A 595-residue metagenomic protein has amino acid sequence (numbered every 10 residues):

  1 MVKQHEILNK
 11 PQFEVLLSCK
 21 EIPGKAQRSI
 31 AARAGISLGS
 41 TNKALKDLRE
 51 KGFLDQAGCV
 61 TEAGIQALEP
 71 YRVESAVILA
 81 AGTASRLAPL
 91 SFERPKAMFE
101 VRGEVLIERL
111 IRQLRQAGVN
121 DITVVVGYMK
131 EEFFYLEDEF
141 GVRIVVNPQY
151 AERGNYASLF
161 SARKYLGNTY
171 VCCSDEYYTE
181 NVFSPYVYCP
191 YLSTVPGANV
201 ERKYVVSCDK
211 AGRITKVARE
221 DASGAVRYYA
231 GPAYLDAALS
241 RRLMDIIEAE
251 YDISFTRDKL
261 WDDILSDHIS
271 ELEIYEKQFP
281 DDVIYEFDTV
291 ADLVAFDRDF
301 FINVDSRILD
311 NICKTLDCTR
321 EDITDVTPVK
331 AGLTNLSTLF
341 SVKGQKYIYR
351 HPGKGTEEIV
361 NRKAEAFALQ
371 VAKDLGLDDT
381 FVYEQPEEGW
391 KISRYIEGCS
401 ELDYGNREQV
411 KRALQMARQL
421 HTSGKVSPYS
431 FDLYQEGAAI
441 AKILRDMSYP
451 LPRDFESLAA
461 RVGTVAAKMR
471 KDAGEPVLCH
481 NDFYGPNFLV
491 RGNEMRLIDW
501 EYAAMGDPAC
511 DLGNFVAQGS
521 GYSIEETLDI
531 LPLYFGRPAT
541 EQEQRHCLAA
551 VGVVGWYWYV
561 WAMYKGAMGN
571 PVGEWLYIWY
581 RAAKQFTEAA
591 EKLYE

Functional and structural regions predicted by a protein language model:
I7-L8, K20-P23, T41, I65-A76 (+1 more regions): Conserved alpha/beta core of the MobA/IspD/sugar-nucleotide pyrophosphorylase nucleotidyltransferase superfamily
E14, T179-F255: Conserved core of the sugar-phosphate nucleotidyltransferase
L16-I22, Q27-S29, R33, Q66-K130: N-terminal glycine-rich phosphate-binding loop and ensuing alpha1 helix
E131-C208: Conserved beta-loop-beta/alpha segment of the NTase-like Rossmann-fold superfamily that binds/positions NTPs
G212, A509-A539, G552-N570, K584: Active-site activation/catalytic loop segments of kinase-like enzymes and analogous catalytic loops in related
D297, V304-D305, V560-E595: ATP/Mg2+ or Mg2+-diphosphate-binding catalytic cores that bind nucleotide phosphates or diphosphates via glycine-rich
R307-T324, K425-N481, R491: An alpha-helical support segment within catalytic cores of ATP-dependent transferases
T327-Y434, D446-E456: ATP-binding pocket architecture of kinase catalytic cores
